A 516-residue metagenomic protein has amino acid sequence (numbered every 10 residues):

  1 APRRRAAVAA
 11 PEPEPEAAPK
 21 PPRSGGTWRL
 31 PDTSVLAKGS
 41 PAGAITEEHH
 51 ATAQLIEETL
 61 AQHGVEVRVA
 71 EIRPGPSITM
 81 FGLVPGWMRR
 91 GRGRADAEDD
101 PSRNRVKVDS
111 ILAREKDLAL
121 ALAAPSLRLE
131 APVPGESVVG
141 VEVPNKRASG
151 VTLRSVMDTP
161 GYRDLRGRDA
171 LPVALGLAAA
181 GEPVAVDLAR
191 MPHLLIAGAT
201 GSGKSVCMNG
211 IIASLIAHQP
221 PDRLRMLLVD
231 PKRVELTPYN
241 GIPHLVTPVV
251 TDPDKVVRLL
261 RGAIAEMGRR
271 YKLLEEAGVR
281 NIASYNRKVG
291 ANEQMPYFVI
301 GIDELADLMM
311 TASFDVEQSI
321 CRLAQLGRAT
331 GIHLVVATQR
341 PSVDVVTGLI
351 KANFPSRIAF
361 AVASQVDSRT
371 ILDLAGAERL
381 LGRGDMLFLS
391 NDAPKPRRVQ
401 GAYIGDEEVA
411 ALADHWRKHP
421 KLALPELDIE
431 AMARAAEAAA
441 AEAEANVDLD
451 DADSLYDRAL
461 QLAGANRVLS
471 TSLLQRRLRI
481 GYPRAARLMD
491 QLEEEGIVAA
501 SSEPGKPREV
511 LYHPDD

Functional and structural regions predicted by a protein language model:
A1-P183, M191: Low-complexity, intrinsically disordered P/S/T-rich segments
R105, E136-P172, L177-A185, R190-M191 (+2 more regions): P-loop NTPase motor-domain active sites and their immediate coupling elements
V133, A199-G201, T338: The conserved Walker
G198, T247, R476: The Walker A (P-loop) glycine that initiates the GxxxxGKT/S ATP-binding motif of P-loop NTPases
K204: Conserved lysine of the Walker
C207, I211: Hydrophobic positions on the alpha1 helix immediately C-terminal to the Walker A/P-loop
I216-D254, R258-L259, L349-I350: P-loop NTPase switch/communication element
